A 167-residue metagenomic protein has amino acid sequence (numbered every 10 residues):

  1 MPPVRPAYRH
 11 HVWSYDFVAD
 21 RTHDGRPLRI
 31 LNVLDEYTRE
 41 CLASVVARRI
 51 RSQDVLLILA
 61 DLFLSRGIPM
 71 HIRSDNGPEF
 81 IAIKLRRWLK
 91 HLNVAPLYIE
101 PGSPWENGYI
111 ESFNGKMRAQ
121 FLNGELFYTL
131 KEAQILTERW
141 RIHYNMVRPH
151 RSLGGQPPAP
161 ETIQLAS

Functional and structural regions predicted by a protein language model:
M1-S167: Charged DNA-binding/catalytic regions of mobile-element recombinases
